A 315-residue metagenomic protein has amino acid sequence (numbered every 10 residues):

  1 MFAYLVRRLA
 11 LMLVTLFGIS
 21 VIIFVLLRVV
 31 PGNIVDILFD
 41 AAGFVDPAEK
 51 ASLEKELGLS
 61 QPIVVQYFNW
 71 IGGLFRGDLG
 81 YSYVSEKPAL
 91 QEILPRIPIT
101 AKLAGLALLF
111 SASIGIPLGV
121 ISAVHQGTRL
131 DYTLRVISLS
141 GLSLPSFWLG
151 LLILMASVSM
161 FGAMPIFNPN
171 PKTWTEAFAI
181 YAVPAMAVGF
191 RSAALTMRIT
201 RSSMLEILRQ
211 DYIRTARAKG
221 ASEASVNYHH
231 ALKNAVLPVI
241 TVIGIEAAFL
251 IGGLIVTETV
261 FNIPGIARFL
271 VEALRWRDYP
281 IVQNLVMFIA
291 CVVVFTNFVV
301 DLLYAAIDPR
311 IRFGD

Functional and structural regions predicted by a protein language model:
F2-Y4, L13, I97-L130, S146 (+1 more regions): Alpha-helical transmembrane segments of integral membrane proteins, especially multi-pass inner/plasma-membrane
L11, I19, A42-G43, F110-S111 (+4 more regions): Transmembrane alpha-helical core residues of multi-pass small-molecule transporters, especially secondary transporters
L16-F68, F161-I180: Hydrophobic alpha-helical transmembrane segments of membrane transport/permease proteins and related membrane-embedded
L16-I22, S140-L152, I243-E246: Hydrophobic alpha-helical membrane-insertion segments
L59-I116: An internal, D/E-rich "acidic patch" concept
E86, R135-R198: Membrane-water interface segments at transmembrane-helix boundaries in multipass membrane proteins
